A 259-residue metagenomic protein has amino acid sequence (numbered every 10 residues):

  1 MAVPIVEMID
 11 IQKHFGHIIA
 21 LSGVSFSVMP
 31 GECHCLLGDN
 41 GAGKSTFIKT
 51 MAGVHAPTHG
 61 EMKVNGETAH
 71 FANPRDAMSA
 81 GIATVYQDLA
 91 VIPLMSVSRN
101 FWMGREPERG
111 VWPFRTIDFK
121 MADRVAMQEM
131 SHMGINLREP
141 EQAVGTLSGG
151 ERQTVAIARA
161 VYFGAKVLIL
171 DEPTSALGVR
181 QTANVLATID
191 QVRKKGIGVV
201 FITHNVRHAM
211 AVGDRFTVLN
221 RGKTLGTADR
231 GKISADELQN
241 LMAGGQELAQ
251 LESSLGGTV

Functional and structural regions predicted by a protein language model:
A2-V259: Glycine-rich phosphate-binding loops of nucleotide-dependent enzymes
